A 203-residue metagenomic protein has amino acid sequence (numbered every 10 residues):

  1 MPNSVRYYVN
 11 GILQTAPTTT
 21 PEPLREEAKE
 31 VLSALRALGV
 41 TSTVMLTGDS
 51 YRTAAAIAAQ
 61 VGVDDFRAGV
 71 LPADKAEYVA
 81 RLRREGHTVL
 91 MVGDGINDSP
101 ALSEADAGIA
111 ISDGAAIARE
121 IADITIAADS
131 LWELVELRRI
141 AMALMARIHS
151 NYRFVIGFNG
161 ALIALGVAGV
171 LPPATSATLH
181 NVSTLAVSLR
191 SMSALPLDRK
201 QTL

Functional and structural regions predicted by a protein language model:
M1-N97, S103-A107, R139-M142, Q201-L203: Cytosolic catalytic headpiece
A37-V40, V61, D65, N97-A107 (+2 more regions): Membrane-embedded alpha-helical bundles of multi-pass transporters
